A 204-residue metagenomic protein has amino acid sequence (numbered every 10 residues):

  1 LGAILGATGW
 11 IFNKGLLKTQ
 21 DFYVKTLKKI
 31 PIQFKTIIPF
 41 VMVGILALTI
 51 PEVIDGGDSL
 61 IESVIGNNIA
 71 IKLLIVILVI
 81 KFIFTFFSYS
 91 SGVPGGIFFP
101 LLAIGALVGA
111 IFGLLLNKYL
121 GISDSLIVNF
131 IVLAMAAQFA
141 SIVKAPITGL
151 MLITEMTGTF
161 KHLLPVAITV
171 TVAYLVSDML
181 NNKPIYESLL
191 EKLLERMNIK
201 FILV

Functional and structural regions predicted by a protein language model:
L1-V204: Alpha-helical transmembrane segments and immediately membrane-proximal extracytoplasmic
